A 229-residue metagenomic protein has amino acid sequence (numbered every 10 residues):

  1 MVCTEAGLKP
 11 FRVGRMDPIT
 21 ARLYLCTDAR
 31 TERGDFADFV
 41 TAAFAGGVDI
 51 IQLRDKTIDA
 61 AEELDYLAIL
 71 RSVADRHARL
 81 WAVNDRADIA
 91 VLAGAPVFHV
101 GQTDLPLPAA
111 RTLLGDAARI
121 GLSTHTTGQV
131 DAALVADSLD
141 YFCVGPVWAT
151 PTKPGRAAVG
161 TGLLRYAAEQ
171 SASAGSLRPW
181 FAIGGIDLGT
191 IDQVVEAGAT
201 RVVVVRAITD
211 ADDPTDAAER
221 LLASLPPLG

Functional and structural regions predicted by a protein language model:
V2-D104, L113-D140, R156, Y166-W180 (+2 more regions): Conserved N-terminal beta1-alpha1 strand-loop-helix module at the mouth
V147-T150: A short, flexible beta-alpha/helix-coil linker loop
K153: A short acidic, glycine-rich active-site loop that binds or catalyzes chemistry on phosphate/adenosine moieties
